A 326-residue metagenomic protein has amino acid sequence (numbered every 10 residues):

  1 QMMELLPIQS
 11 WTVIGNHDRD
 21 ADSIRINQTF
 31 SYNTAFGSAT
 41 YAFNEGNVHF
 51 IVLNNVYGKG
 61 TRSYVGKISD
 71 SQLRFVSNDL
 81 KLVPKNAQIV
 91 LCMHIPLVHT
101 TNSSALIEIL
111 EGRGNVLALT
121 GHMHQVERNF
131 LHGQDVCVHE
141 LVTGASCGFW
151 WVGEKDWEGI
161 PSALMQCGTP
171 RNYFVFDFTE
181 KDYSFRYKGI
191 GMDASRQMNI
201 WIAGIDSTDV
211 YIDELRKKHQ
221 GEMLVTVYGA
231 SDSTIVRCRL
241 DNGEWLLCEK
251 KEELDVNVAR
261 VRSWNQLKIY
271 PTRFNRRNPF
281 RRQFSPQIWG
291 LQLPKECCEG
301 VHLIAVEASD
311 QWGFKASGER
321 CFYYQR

Functional and structural regions predicted by a protein language model:
Q1-K85, N102-L119, M123-T179, Y183-R186: Extended active-site neighborhood of metal-dependent phosphoesterases/phosphodiesterases
I14, A87-L97: Active-site segments of SGNH/GDSL-like serine hydrolases that catalyze O-acetyl group transfer/hydrolysis on lipids
M93-P96, H122, K188-I190: Short, well-ordered beta-to-alpha junction loops that form the rim of enzyme active sites and present histidine/acidic
P96-T101, Y228: Acidic-and-aromatic substrate-binding clefts and catalytic sites of carbohydrate-active enzymes
V138-G229, T234-R239, G290-K295, L303-E319: Binuclear metal-dependent phosphoesterase catalytic core
C238, G243-V258, N278-R281: Short, surface-exposed loop motifs enriched in S/T, G, D/E and P with embedded aromatic residues
D255-Q292: Aromatic sugar-binding surface patches on proteins that engage polysaccharides or sugar-phosphate polymers
C321-R326: Short beta-strand edge segments in extracellular beta-sheet folds
